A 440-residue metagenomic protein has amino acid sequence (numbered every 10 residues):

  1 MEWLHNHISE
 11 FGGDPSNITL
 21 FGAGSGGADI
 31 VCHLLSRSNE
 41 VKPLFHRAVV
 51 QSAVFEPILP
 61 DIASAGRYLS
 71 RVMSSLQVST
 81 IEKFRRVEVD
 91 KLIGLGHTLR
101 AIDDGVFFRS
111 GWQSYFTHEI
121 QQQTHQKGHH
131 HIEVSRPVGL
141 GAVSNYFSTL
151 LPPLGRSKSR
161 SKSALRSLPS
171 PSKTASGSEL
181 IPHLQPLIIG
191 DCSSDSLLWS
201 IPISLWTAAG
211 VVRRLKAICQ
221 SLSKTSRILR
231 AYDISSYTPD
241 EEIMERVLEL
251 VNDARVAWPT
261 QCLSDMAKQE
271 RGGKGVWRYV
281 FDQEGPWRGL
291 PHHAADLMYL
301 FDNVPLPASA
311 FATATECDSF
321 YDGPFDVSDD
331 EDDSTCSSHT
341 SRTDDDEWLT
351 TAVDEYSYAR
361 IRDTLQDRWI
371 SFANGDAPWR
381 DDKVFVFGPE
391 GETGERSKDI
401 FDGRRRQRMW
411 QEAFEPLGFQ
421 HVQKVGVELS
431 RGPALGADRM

Functional and structural regions predicted by a protein language model:
H5-F21: Gly/Ser-rich "nucleophile elbow"/oxyanion-hole loop immediately N-terminal to the catalytic nucleophile in hydrolases
N6, K42, R47, Q51-V211 (+2 more regions): Substrate-access "cap/lid" subdomains that shape and gate the entrance to catalytic or ligand-binding pockets
D14-I18, K42-R47, H183-P186, E270-V276: Loop/turn elements at helix/coil->beta-strand transitions in domains of secreted/extracellular proteins
L20-A23, Q51: Short beta-strand immediately N-terminal to the catalytic nucleophile in serine-hydrolase-like folds
G27-E40: Short glycine-enriched nucleophile-adjacent loop and the immediately C-terminal alpha-helix near the catalytic center
P182-S226, Q366, L429-M440: C-terminal, loop-rich substrate-recognition/catalytic regions characterized by aromatic stacking residues
L222-R271, W277-R278, D282: Alpha/beta-hydrolase fold catalytic core
W258-Q261, D265-M440: Mobile gating loops/cap/lid regions near enzyme active sites that modulate substrate access
